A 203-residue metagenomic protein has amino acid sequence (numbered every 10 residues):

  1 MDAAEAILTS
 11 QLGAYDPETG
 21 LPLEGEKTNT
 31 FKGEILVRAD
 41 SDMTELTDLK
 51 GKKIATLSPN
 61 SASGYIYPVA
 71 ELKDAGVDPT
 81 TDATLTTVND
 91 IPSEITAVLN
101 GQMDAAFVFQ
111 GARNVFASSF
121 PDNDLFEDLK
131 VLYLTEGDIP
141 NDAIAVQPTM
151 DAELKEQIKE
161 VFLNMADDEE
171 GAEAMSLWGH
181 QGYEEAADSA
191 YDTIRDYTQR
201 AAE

Functional and structural regions predicted by a protein language model:
M1-E5, L12-Y15, P68-D74, L99 (+2 more regions): A ligand-binding cleft/hinge motif common to bilobed small-molecule-binding domains
M1-S41, L132, G137: Short, glycine-/small- and polar/acidic-enriched structural segments that line small-molecule recognition paths
S10-L12, E26-T96, N100, G111: Bilobed "Venus flytrap"/periplasmic-binding protein-like clamshell domains and structurally analogous long
K32-M43, I139-E153: A bilobed periplasmic-binding-protein/Venus flytrap-type ligand-binding module shared by bacterial periplasmic
A39, S58, G76, Q102 (+3 more regions): Sec/Tat-exported extracytoplasmic proteins
P79-A83, F126-D128, E153: Short, surface-exposed acidic
P121-A145, T149-M150: Flexible, solvent-exposed loop/hinge segments that line or gate ligand/substrate-binding clefts
E136, A145-V146, M150-E203: An extracytoplasmic/periplasmic, membrane-proximal ligand-sensing/linker region
